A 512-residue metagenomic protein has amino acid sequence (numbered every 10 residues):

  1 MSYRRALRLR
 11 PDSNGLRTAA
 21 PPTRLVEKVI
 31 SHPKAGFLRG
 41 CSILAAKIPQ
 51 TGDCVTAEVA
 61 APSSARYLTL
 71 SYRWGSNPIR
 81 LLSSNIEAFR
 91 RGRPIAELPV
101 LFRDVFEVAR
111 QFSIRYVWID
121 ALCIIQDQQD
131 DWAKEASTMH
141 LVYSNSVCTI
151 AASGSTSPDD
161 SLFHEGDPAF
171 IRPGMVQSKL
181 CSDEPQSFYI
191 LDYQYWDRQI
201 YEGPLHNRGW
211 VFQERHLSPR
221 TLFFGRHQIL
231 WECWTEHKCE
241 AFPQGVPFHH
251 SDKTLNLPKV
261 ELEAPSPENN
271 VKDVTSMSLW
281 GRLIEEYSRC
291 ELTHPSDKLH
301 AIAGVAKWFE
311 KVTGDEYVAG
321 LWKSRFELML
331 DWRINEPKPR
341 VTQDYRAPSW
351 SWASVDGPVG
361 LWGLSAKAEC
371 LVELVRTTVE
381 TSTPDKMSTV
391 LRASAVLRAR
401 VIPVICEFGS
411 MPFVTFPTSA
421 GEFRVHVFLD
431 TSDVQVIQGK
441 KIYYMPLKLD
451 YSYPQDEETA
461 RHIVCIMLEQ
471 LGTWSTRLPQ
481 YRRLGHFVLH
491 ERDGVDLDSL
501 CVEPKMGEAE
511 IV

Functional and structural regions predicted by a protein language model:
M1-F112, I124-V512: Feature captures the RNA virus RNA-dependent RNA polymerase
R115: Short acidic/polar active-site loop segments enriched in Thr and Asp
I119: Conserved functional hotspot residues or short segments at active or partner-binding sites across diverse domains
